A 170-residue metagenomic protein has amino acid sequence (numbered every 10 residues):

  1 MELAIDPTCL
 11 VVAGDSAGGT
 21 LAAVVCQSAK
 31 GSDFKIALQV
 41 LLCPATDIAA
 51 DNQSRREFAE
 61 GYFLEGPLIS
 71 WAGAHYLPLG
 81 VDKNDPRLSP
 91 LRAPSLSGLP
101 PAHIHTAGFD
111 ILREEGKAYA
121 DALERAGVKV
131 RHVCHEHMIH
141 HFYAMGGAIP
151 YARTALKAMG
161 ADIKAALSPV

Functional and structural regions predicted by a protein language model:
M1-V170: Alpha/beta-hydrolase superfamily serine-hydrolase fold, recognizing
